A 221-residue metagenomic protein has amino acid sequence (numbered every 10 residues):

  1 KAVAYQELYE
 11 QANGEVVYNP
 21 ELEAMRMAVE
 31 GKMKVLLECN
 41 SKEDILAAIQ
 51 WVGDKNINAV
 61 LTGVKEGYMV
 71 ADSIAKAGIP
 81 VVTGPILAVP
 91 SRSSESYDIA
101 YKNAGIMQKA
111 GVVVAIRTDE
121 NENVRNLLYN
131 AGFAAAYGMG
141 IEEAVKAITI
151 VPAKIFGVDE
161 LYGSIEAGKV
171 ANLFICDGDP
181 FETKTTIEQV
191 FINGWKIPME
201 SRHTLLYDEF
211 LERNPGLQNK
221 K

Functional and structural regions predicted by a protein language model:
K1-A59, T186, I192, K220: Polyanionic/metal-chelating signatures
Q11-M25, A88, H203-G216: Long, charged amphipathic helices and adjacent flexible linkers at domain junctions
V16-Y18, L37-S41, G63-K65, R92-Y101: A general structural motif
K34, D72-K76, P80, G84-C176 (+2 more regions): His/Asp/Glu-enriched, well-ordered alpha-helical/loop segment that forms or immediately abuts the divalent-metal
K42-L46, V64-A71, N123-R125: Active-site environment of divalent metal-dependent phosphoester hydrolases
N56-G63, P80-I86: Short hydrophobic/aromatic-enriched beta-strand-loop microsegments
P180: Small/polar (Gly/Ser/Thr/Ala-rich) solvent-exposed segments that form structured loops/beta-strands/short helices used
Q189-K221: Extracellular/periplasmic ectodomains of large secreted or surface enzymes and adhesion receptors
